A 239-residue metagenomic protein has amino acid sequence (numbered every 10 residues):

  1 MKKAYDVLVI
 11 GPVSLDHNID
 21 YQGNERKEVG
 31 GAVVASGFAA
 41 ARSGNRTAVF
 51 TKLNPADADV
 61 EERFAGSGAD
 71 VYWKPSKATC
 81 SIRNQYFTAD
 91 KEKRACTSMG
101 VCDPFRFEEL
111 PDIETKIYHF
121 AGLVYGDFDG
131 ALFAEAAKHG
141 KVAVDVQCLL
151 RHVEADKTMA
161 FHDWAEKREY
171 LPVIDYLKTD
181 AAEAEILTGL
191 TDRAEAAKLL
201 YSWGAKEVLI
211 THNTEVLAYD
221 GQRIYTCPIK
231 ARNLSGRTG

Functional and structural regions predicted by a protein language model:
K2-Y5, L15-K27, R42-A121, G126 (+1 more regions): Conserved N-terminal subdomain of the carbohydrate kinase-like
G11-V13: Active-site metal-binding loops of divalent metal-dependent hydrolases
E25-F38: Short catalytic helix/loop segments, enriched in acidic residues and glycine and frequently bearing histidine
E28-V29, K230-G239: Short glycine/threonine-rich catalytic loop with a Thr-x-Gly-x-Asp
F38, I82-Q85, E215-Y219: Short beta-strand scaffold segments in enzyme catalytic cores
V142-D145, L209: Structural detector of well-ordered beta-strand residues that form the stable sheet scaffold of enzyme domains
H152-T226: Conserved phosphate/ATP/ADP-binding segment of small-molecule kinases
